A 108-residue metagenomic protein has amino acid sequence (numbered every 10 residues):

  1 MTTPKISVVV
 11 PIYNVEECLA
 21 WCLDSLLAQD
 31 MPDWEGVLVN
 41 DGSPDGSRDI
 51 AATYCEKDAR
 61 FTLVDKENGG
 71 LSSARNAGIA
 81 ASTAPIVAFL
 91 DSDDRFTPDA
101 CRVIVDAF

Functional and structural regions predicted by a protein language model:
M1-F108: Nucleotide-sugar donor-binding/catalytic module of glycosyltransferases that assemble extracellular/cell-envelope
